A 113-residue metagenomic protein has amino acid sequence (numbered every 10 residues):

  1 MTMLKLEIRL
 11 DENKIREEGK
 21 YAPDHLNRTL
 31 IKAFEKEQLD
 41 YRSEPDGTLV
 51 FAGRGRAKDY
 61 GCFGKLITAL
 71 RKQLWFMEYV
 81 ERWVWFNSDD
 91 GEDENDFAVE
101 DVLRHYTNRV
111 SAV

Functional and structural regions predicted by a protein language model:
M1, A112-V113: Short intrinsically disordered terminal tails
M1-L4, W75-M77: Short, surface-exposed loop and linker segments with low hydrophobicity and enrichment for Pro/Ser/Thr
T2-I8, N13-N27, I31-A33: Long, contiguous binding/interaction regions
I8-E12, V50-A57: Short beta-strand-to-loop capping motifs
E18, A22, E44, R54-G55: Conserved aromatic-histidine-acidic binding/catalytic patches
L30, Q38, R71-L74: A common structural junction motif
K32-A52: Short, glycine- and small/hydrophobic-rich beta-strand elements in well-ordered beta-sheets
R54-A112: Long, continuous compositionally biased terminal/linker segments
